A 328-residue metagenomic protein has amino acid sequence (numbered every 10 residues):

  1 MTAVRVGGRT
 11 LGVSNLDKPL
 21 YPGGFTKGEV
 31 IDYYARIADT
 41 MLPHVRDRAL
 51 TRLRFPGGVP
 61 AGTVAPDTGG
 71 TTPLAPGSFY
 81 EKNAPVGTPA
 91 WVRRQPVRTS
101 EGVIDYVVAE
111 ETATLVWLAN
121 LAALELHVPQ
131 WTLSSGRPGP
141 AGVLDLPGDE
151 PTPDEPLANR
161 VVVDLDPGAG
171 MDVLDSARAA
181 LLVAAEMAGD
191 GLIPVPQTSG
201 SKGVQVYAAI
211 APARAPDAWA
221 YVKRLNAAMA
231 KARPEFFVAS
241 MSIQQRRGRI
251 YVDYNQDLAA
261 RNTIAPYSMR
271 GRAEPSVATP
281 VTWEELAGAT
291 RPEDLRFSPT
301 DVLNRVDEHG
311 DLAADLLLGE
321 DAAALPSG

Functional and structural regions predicted by a protein language model:
M1-F25, E29-D32, D39-L42, R46 (+5 more regions): C-terminal accessory nucleic-acid interaction domains of nucleic acid-metabolism proteins
L20, V59-G62, P73, G203-V204 (+1 more regions): Flexible loop/turn segments at secondary-structure boundaries
I37-A184, G191, Q245, A287-E293 (+1 more regions): Basic, nucleic-acid-interacting segments
L53-F55, P194-G200, S240-Q244: Short beta-strand
D175, T198-G200, D217: Short, contiguous, pocket-lining structural segments that sit at or immediately flank catalytic/ligand-binding sites
T198-A208: Short, conserved phosphate-binding/catalytic loop or strand-edge motifs used in phosphoryl-/nucleotidyl-transfer
Y207-A218: Catalytic palm subdomain of template-directed nucleic-acid polymerases, centered on the conserved carboxylate motif
